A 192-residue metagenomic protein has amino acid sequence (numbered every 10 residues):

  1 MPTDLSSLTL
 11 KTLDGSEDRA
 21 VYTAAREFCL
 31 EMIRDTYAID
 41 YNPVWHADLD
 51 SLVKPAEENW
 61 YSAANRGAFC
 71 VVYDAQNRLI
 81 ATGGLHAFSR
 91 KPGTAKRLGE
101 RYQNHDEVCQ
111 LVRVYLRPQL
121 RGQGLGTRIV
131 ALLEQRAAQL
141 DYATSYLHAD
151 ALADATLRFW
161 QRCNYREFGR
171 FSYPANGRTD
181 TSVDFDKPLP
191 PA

Functional and structural regions predicted by a protein language model:
M1-L8, P190-A192: Eukaryotic N-terminal low-complexity, Ser/Thr- and Lys/Arg-rich leader segments that predominantly function as
K11-P118, V130-L132, R136, Y173 (+1 more regions): Acetyl-CoA-dependent GNAT
R121, Y146-T156, P174-R178: Conserved beta-strand-loop-alpha-helix junction that forms the acyl-donor binding cleft
Q123, T127: Residues forming the Rossmann-fold NAD(P)(H) cofactor-binding site
V130, A137-A149: Conserved GNAT acetyl-CoA-binding A-motif
Q161-R170: Conserved acetyl-CoA-binding loop of GNAT-fold acetyltransferases
